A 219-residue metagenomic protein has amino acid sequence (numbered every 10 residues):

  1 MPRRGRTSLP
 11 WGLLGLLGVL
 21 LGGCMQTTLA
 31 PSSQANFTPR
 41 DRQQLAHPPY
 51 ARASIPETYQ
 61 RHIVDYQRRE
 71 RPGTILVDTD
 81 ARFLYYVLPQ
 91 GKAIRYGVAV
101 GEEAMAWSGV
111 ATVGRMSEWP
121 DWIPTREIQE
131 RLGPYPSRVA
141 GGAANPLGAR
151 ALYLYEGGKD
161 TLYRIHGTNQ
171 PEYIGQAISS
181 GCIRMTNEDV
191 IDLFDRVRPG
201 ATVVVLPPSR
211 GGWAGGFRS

Functional and structural regions predicted by a protein language model:
M1-L13: Bacterial N-terminal signal peptides that target proteins for export
G18-Q44: Bacterial Sec signal peptide processing site at the extreme N-terminus
Y50-Y163, F194, G211-W213, F217-R218: Gly/Pro-biased beta-strand-loop elements
T58-Q60, Y173-G181: Short, basic/aromatic beta-hairpin or loop at an interaction surface
V100-E102, T168-P171: Short, solvent-exposed aromatic-acidic interface loops
L147-G148, S179, P199: A generic structural signal for well-ordered coil/turn residues at beta-strand boundaries that shape enzyme active-site
I183, E188-S219: N-terminal targeting pre-sequences for secretion and organelle import
